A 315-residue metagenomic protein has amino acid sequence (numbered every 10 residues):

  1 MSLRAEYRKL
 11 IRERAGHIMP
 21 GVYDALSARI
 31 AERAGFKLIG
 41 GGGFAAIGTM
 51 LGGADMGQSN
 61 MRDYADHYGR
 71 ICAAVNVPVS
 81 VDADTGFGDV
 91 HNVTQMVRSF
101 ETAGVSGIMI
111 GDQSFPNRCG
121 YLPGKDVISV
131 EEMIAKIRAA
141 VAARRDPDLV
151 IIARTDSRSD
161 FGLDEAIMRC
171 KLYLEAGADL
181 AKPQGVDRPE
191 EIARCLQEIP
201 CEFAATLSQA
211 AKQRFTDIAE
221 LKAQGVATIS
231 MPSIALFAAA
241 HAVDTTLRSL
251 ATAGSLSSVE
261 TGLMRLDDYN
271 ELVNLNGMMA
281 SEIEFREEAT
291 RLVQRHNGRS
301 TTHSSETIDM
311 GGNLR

Functional and structural regions predicted by a protein language model:
S2-M231, F237-H241, R248, F285-H303: Alpha/beta enzyme core
Y7, L236, A240-R315: Extended, intrinsically disordered, low-complexity segments
